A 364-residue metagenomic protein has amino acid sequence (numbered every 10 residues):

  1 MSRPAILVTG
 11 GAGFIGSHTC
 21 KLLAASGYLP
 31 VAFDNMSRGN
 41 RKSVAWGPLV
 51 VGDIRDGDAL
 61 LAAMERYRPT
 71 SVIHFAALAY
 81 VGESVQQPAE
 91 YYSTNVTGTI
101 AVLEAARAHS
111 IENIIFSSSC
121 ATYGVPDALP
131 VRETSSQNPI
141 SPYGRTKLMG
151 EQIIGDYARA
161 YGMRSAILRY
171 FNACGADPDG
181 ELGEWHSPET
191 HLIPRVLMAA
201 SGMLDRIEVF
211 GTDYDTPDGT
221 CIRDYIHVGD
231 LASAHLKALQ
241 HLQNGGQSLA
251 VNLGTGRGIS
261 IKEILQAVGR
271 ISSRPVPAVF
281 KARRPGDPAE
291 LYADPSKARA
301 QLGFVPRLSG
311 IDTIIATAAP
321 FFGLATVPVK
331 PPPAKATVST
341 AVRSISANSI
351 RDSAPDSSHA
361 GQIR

Functional and structural regions predicted by a protein language model:
M1-A176, R364: N-terminal Rossmann-like NAD(P)+-binding domain of SDR-like oxidoreductases, especially those catalyzing
I6, L129, I207, V251 (+1 more regions): A broad, low-specificity signal marking well-ordered, structured residues that form hydrophobic/aromatic
G11, G39-R41, G52, G82 (+9 more regions): Glycine-centered small-residue hotspots that permit tight backbone geometry or close packing
Y92, I140-L148, L182-P194, D224-Y225: Short-chain dehydrogenase/reductase
P178-E189, M198-A199, D205: Hydrophobic, Gly/Ser/Ala-rich alpha-helical and linker tracts in large acyl-processing enzymes of secondary/lipid
I193-I345, I363-R364: C-terminal substrate-binding subdomain of Rossmann-fold SDR/epimerase-dehydratase oxidoreductases
S339-S353, S357-S358: Low-acidity, Ser/Thr- and Arg-rich intrinsically disordered low-complexity segments
